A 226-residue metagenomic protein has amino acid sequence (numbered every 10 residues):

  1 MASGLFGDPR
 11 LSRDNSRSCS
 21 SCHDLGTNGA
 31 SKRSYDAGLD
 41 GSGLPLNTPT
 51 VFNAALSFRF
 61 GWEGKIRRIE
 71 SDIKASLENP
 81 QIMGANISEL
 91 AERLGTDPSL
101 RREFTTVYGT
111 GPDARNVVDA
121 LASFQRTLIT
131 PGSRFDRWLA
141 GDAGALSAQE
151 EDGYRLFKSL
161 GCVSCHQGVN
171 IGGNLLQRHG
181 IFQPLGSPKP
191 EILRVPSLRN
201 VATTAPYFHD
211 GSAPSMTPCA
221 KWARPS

Functional and structural regions predicted by a protein language model:
M1-S226: Periplasmic c-type cytochrome electron-transfer domains
